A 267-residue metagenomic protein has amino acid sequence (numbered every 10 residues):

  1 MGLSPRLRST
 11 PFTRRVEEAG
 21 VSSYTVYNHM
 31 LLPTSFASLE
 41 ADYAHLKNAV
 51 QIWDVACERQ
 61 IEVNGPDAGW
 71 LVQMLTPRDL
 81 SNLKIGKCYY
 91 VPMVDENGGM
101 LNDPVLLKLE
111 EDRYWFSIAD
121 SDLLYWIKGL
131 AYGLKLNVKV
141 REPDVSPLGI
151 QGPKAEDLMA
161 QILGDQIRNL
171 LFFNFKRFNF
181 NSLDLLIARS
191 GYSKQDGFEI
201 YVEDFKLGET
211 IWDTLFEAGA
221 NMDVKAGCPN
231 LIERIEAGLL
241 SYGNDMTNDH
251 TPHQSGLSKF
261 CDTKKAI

Functional and structural regions predicted by a protein language model:
M1-T34, E40, L106-I267: Conserved, structured C-terminal
M1-V91, G99: Acidic, proline/glycine-enriched N-terminal capping motif
E58-Q60, Y90, D103, V145 (+1 more regions): Short, acidic/polar N-cap/turn motifs at the starts of alpha helices
P66-M100, A155-L185: Internal amphipathic helical hairpin motif
D95-E111: Active-site beta-strand->loop segment that positions catalytic residues and contacts the acyl thioester
